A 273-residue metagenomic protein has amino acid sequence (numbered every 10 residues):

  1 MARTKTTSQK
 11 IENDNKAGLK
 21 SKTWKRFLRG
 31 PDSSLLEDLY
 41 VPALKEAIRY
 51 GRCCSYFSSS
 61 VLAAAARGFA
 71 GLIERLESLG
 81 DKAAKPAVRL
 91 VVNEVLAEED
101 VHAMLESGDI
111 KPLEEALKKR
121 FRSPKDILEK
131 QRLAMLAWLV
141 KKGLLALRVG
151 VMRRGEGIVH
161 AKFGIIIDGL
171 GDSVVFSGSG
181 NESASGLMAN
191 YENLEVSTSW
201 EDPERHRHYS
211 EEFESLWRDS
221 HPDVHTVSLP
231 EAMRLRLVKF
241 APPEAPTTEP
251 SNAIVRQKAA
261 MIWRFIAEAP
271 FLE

Functional and structural regions predicted by a protein language model:
A2-E273: PLD/PLD-like phosphodiesterase catalytic module centered on the HKD motif
